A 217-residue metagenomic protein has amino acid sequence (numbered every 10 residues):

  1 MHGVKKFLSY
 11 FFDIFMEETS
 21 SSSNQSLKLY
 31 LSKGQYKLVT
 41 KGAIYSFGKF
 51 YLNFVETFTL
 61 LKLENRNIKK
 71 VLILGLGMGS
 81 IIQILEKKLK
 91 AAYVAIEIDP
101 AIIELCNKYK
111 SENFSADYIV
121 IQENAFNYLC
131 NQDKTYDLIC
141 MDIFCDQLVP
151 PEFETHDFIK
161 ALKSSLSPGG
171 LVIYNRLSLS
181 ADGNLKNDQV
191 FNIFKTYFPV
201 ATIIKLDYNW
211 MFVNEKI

Functional and structural regions predicted by a protein language model:
H2-K88, I102-I103: Class I S-adenosylmethionine
Y10-I14, K49, A92, N113 (+4 more regions): Intrinsic disorder/low-structure terminal segments
F12-I14, S20-S23, S180-I217: Class I S-adenosyl-L-methionine
T19, K28-L29, S111, S164 (+1 more regions): Short secondary-structure boundary/capping segments
K37, L171, M211-V213: Ordered hydrophobic segments in well-structured contexts
G42-I44, N124, F198: Short, well-ordered turn and helix-capping elements at secondary-structure junctions
F54, T59-L171, D182-D188, D207-N209: The AdoMet/dcAdoMet-binding core of the Class I SAM-like
N175-S178: Short strand-turn motif at the edge of the Rossmann-like AdoMet-binding core
